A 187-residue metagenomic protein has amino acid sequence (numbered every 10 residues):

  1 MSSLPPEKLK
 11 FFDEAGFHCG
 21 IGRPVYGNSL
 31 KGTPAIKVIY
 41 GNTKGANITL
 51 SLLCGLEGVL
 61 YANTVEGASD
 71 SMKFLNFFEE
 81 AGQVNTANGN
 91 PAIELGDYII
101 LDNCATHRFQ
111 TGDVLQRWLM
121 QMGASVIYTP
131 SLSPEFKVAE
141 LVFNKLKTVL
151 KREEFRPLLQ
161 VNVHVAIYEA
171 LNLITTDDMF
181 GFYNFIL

Functional and structural regions predicted by a protein language model:
M1-L187: Short functional hotspots at interaction and active-site rims
